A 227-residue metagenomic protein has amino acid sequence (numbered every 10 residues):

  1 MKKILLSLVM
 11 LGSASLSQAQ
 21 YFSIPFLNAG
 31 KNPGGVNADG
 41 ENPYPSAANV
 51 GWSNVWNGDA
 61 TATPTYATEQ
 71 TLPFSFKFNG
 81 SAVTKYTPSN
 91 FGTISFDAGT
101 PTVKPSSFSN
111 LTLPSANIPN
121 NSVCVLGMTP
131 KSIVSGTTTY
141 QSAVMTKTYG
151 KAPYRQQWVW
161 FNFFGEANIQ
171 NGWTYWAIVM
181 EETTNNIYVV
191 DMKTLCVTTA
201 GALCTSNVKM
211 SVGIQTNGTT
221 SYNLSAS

Functional and structural regions predicted by a protein language model:
M1-I24: Bacterial Sec-dependent N-terminal signal peptides
Q20-S227: Extracytoplasmic Ser/Thr/Pro-rich, glycosylation-prone low-complexity segments
